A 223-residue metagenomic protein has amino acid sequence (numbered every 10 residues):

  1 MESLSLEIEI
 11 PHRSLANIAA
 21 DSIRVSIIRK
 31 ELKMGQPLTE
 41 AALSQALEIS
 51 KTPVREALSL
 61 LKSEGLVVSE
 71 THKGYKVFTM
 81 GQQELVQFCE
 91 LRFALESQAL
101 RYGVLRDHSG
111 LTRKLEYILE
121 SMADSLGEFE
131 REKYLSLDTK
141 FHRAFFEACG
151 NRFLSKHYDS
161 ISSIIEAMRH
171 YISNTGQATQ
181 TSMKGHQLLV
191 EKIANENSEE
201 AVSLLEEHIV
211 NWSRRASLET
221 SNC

Functional and structural regions predicted by a protein language model:
M1-L105, R214-C223: Short linear motifs at protein or domain termini
P11, E116-A123, E128, S163 (+1 more regions): C-terminal all-alpha effector/ligand-binding and dimerization domain of prokaryotic HTH-type transcriptional repressors
S59, V104, A123, F146-G150 (+1 more regions): Amphipathic alpha-helical interaction elements
E84, D107-L111, E130-Y134, G150 (+4 more regions): Residue-level recognition of alpha-helical structural elements
F88, L115, Y134, D138 (+5 more regions): Hydrophobic packing residues in well-ordered alpha-helices of helical domains and bundles
L91-D107, T139-G176, W212-R215: Hydrophobic, amphipathic alpha-helical faces that serve as interaction scaffolds
E96-S97, L119, D138-H142, M183-Q187: Residue-level signal for cytosolic alpha-helical hairpin/rod architecture
Q98, V104-S121: Hydrophobic, well-structured mid-protein blocks that either form specific transmembrane helices
